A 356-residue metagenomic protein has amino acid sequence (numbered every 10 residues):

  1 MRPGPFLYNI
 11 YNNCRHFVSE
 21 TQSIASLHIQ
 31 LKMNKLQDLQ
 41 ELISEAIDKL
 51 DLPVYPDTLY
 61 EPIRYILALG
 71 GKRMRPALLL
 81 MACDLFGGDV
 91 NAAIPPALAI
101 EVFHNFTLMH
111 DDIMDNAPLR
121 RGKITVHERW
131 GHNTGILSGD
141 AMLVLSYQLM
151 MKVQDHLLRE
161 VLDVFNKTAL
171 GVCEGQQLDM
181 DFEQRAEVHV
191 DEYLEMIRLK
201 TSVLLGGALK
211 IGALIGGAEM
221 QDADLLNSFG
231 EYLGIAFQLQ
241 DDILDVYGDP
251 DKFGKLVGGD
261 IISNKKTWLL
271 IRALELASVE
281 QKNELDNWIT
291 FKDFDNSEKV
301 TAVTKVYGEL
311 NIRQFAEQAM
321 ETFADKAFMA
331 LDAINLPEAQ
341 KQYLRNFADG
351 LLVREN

Functional and structural regions predicted by a protein language model:
R2-N356: All-alpha prenyltransferase/terpene-synthase fold signal
